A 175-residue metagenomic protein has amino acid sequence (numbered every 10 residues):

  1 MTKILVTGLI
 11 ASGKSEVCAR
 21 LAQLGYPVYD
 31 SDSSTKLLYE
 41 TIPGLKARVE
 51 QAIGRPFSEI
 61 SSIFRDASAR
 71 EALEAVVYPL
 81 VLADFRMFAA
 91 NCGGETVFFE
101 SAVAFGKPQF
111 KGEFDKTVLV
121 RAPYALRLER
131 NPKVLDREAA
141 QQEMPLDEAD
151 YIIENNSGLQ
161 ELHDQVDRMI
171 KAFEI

Functional and structural regions predicted by a protein language model:
M1-F57, D164-I175: Glycine-rich phosphate-binding loop of ATP-dependent small-molecule kinases
M1-T2, A19, S58, M87-C92 (+1 more regions): Catalytic phosphate/metal-binding cores of nucleic-acid and nucleotide-processing enzymes, i.e., regions that mediate
I4, Y29, K116-V118, Y151-I153: Hydrophobic/aromatic beta-strand patches that form the interior of the parallel beta-sheet core in alpha/beta enzyme
S33-E95: ATP-dependent small-molecule kinase phosphotransfer cores that center on conserved nucleotide phosphate-binding segments
S34, P123-L126, G158-L159: Conserved nucleotide-binding/hydrolysis micro-motifs of P-loop NTPases
L38-E40, R127-K133: Short, charged, surface-exposed secondary-structure boundary motifs
D84-N91, T96-R130: ATP-dependent NMP and nucleoside kinases share a basic, alpha-helical "lid"
F85, G93, F110-G112, N131-I175: Small-molecule kinase domains that catalyze NTP-dependent phosphoryl transfer to phosphate-bearing small molecules
